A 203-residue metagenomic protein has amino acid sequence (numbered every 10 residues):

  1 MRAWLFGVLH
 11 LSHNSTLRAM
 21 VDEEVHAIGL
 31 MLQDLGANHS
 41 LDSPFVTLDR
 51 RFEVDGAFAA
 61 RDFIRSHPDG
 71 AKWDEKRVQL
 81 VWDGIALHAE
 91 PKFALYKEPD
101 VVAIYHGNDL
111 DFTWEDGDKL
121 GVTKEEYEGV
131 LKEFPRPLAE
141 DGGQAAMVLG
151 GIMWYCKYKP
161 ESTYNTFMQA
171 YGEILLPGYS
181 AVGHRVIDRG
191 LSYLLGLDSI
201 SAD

Functional and structural regions predicted by a protein language model:
M1, V8-R18, E90-D203: Divalent metal-dependent phosphate-bond-processing catalytic cores, especially two-metal-ion Mg2+/Mn2+ enzymes that act
M1-H39: Acidic/His-rich, divalent-metal-binding segments that scaffold phosphate/diphosphate chemistry
V25-E133: Divalent metal-dependent catalytic cores for phosphoryl transfer on phosphate-bearing substrates
